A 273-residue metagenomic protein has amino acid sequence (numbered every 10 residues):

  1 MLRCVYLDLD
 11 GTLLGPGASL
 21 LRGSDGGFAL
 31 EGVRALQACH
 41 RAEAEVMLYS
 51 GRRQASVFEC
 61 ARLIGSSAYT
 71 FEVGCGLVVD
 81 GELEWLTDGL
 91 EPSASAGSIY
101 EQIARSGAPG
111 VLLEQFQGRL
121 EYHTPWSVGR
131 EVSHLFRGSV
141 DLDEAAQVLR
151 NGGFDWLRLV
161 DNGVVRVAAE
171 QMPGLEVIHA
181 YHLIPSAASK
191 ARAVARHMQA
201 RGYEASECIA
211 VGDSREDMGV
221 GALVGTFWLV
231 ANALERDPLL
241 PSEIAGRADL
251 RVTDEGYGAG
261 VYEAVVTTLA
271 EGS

Functional and structural regions predicted by a protein language model:
L2-R22, L48, G221: Asp-based phosphoryl-transfer active-site loop
L13-G26, V177-P185: Glycine-rich phosphate-binding "P-loop"
G17-A38, L229: Basic, amphipathic juxtamembrane/active-site segments that coordinate anionic phosphate or diphosphate groups
F28-A29, I184-S186, A191-S273: Mg2+-dependent phosphoryl-transfer enzymes with acidic/Ser/Thr/Gly-rich catalytic loops
F28-P125: Active-site phosphate-binding/coordination module
R41-M47, S67, S133, A205-C208 (+2 more regions): Short active-site oxyanion
W85-S106, V160-H179, P238-E243: Charged, glycine/proline-rich intrinsically disordered loops and linkers
E114-L223: Conserved acidic, metal-coordinating active-site core of Asp-based, Mg2+-dependent phosphoryl-transfer enzymes
